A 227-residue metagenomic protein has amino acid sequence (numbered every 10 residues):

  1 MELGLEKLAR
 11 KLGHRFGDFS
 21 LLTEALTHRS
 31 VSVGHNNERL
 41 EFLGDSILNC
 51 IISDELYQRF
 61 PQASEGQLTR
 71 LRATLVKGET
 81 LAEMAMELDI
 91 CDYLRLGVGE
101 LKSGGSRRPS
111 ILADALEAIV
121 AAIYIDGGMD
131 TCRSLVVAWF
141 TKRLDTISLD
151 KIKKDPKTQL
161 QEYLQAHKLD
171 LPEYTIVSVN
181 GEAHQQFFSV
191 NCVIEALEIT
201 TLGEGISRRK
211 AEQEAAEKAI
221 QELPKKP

Functional and structural regions predicted by a protein language model:
M1-P227: Double-stranded RNA-binding/processing signature
